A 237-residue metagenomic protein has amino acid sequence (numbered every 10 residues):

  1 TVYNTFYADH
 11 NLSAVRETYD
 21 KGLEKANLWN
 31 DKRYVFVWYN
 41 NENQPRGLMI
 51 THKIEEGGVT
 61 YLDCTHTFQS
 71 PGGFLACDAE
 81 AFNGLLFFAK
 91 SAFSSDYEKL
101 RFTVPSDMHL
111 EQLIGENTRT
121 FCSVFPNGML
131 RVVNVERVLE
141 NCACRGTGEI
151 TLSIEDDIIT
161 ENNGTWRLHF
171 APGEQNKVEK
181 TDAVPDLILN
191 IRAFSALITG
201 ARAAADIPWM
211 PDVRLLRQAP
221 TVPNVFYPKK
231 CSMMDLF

Functional and structural regions predicted by a protein language model:
T1-F237: Intrinsically disordered, low-complexity, positively biased terminal segments
